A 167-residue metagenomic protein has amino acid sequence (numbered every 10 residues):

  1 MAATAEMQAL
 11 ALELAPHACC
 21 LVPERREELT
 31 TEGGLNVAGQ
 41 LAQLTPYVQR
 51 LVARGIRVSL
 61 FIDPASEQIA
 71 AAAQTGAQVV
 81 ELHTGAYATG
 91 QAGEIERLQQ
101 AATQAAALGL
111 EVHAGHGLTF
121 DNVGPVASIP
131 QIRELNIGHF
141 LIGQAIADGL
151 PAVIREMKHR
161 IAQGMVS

Functional and structural regions predicted by a protein language model:
M1, C19-L21, V58-L60, V80-L82 (+2 more regions): Hydrophobic faces of well-ordered beta-strands that scaffold small-molecule active sites in alpha/beta enzyme cores
M1, V37-S59, A92-H116, F120 (+1 more regions): Alpha-helix-loop-beta-strand connector modules within alpha/beta enzyme cores
M1-A42: Glycine/small-residue-rich loop that forms an oxyanion/phosphate-binding "nest" at active or ligand-binding sites
T4-E13, A65-T75, A114, L118-I132: Catalytic cores of alpha/beta
A5-M7, E27-L29, L35-V37, Q68-I69 (+4 more regions): Short, small-residue-enriched loops and turns at beta-alpha junctions that line or gate enzyme active sites
L21-E28, Q78-T89, Q131-L150: Glycine-rich phosphate-binding active-site loops on the catalytic face of alpha/beta enzymes
R26, R57-L108: Histidine/lysine/aspartate-rich catalytic loop segments that bind and position anionic ligands
G33, G143-V166: C-terminal helical cap(s) of enzyme catalytic domains, especially alpha/beta-barrels
